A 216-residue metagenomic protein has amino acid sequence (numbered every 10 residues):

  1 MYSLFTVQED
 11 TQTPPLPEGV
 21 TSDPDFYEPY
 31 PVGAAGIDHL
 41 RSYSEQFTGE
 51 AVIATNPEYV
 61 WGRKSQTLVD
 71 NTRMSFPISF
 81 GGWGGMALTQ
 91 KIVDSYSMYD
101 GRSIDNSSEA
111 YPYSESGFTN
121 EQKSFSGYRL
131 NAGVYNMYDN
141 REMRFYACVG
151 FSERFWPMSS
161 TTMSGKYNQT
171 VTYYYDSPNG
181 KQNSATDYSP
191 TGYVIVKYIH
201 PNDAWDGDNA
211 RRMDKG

Functional and structural regions predicted by a protein language model:
M1-N179: An aromatic- and glycine-enriched ligand-binding surface/loop that stacks and positions planar moieties
G133-V134, D139, F151-F155, A185-G216: Conserved, well-structured interaction surfaces
